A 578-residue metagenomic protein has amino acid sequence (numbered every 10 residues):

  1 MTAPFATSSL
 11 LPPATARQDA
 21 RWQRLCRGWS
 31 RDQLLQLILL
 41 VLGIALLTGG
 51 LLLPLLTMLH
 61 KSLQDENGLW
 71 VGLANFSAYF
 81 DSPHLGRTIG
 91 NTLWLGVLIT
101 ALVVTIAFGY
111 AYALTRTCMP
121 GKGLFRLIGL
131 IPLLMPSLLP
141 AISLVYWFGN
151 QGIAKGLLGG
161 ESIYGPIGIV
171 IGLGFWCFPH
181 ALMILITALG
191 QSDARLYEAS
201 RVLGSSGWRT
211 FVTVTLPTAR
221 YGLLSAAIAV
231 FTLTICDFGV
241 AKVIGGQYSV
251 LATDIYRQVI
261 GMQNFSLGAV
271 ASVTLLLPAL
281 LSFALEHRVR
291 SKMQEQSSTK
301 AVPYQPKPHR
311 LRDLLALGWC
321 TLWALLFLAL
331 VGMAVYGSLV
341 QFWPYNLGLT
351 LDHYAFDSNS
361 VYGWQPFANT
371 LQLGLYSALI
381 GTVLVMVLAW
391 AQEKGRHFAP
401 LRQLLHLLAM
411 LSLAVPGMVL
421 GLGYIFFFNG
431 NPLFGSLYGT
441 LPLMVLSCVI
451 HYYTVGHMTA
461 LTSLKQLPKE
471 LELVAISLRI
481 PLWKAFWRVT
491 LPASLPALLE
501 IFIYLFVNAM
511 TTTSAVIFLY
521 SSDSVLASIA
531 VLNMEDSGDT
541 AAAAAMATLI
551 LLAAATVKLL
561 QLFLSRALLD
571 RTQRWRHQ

Functional and structural regions predicted by a protein language model:
M1-L42, E286-L322, P400, L562-Q578: Transmembrane alpha-helical segments of polytopic membrane transport and secretion proteins
Q23-G28, V71-F80, L349-N359, F486: A short amphipathic helical element positioned immediately N-terminal to and/or at the very start of a transmembrane
L34-E66, D81-G190, T218-G239, V270-H287 (+6 more regions): Membrane-water interface segments at the C-terminal ends of transmembrane alpha-helices in multi-pass inner-membrane
M119, L196, S205, F238 (+5 more regions): Membrane-helix interface/capping residues of multi-pass secondary transporters
S200-R201, A475: The alpha-helix within a helix-turn-helix
S206, M293-P308, W343-S358: Juxtamembrane inter-helical linkers in multi-pass membrane proteins
D237-M262, W343-L347, T513-T540, R574-Q578: Glycine-rich helix-loop "coupling/hinge" segments at transmembrane-helix boundaries in multipass transporters
T253-P278: Helix-loop-helix hairpin linking two adjacent transmembrane segments in secondary transporters
